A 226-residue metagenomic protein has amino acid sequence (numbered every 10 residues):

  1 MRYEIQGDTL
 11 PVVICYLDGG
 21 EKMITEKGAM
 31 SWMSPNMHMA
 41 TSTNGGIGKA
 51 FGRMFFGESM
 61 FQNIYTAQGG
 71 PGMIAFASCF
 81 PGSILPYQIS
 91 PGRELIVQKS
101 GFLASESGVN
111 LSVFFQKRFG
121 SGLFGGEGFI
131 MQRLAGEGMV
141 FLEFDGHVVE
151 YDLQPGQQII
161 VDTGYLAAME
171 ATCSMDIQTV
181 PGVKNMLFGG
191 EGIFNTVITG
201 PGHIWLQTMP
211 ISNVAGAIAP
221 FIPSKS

Functional and structural regions predicted by a protein language model:
M1-S226: Composition-driven recognition of glycine/serine/threonine/acidic- and proline-rich low-complexity segments and repeats
